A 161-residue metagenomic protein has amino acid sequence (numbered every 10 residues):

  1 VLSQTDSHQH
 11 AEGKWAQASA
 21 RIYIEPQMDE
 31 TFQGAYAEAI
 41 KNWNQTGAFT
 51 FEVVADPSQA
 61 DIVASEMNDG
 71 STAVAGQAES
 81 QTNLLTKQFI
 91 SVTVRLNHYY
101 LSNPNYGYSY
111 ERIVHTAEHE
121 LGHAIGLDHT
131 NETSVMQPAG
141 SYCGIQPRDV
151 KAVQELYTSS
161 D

Functional and structural regions predicted by a protein language model:
V1-D161: Zinc-dependent metalloendopeptidases
